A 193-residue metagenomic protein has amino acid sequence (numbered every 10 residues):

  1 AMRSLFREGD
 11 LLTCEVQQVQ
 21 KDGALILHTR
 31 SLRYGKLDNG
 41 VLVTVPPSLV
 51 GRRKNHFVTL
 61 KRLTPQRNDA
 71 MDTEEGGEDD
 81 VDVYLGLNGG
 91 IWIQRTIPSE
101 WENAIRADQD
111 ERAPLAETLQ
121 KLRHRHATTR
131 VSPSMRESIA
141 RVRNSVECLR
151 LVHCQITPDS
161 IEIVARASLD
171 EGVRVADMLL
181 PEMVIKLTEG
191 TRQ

Functional and structural regions predicted by a protein language model:
A1-T13: Short nucleic-acid-contacting surface segments enriched for D/E, G, S/T with interspersed K/R
L5-R7, Q18, Y84: Sterically constrained small-residue positions within well-ordered secondary structures of folded domains
G9, G35, G89-G90: Glycine-centered flexibility sites
D10-E15, D22-A24, G86: Long all-alpha helical scaffold domains
Q18-T44, A104-A107: OB-fold/S1-family single-stranded nucleic acid-binding modules
K21, T44-Q193: OB-fold/S1-family RNA-binding modules
